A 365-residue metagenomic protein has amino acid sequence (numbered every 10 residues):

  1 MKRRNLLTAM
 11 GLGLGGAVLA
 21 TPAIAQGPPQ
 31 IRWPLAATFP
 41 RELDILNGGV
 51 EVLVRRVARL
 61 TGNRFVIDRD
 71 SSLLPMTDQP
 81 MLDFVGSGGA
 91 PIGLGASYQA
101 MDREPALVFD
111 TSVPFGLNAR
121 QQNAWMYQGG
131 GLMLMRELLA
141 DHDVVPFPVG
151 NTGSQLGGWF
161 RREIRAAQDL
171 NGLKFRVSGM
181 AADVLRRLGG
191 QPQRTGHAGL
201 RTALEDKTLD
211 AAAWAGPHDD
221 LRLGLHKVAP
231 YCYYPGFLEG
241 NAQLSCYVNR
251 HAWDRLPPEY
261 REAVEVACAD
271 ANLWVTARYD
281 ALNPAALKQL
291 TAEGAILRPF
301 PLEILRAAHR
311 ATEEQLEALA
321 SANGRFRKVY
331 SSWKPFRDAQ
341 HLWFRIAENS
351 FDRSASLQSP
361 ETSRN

Functional and structural regions predicted by a protein language model:
K2-L19, I24-Q122, L132-N365: N-terminal secretory/targeting leader peptides
Y127-G131: An N-terminal domain-start capping segment
